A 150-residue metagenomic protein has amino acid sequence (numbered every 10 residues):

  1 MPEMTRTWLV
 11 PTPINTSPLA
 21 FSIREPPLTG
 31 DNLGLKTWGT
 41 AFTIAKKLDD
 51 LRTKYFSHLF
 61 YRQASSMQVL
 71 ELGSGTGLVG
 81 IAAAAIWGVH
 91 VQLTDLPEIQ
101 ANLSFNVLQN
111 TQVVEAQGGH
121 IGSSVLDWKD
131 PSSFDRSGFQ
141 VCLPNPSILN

Functional and structural regions predicted by a protein language model:
M1-N150: S-adenosylmethionine-dependent methyltransferases
